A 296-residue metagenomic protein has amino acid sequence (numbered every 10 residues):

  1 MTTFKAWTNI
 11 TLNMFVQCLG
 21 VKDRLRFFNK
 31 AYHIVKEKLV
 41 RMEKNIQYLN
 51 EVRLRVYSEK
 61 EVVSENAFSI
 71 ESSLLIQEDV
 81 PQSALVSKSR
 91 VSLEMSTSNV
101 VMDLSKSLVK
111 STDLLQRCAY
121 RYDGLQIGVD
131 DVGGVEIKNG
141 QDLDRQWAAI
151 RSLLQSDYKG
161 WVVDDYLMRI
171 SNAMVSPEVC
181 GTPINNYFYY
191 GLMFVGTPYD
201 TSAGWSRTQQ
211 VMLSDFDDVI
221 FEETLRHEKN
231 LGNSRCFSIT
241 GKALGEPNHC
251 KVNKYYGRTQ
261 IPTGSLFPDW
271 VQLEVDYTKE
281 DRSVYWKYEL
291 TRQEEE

Functional and structural regions predicted by a protein language model:
F4: Calmodulin-binding IQ motif helices
T11, C18, R24-E296: Signature of exported/secreted
